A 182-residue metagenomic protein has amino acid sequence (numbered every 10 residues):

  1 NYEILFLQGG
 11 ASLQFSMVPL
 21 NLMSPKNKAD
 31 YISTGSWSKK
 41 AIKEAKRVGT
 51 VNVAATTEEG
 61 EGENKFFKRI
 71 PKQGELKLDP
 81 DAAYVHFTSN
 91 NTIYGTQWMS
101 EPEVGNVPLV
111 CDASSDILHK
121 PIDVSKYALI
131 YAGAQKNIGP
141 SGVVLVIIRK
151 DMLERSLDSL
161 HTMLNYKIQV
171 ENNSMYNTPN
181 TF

Functional and structural regions predicted by a protein language model:
Y2-N27, S38-A41: Conserved beta-loop-alpha segment that forms the PLP phosphate-binding cup at the N-terminus of a helix
L7-Q8, I32, A54-A55, H86-S89 (+3 more regions): Short beta-strand segments
L20-K26, V48, V124-A128, D151: A glycine- and small-aliphatic-rich helix-loop capping segment at beta-alpha/alpha-beta transitions that lines
S36-W37, T56-E61, S89-Y94, S114-I117 (+3 more regions): Short acidic/polar capping segments at secondary-structure boundaries
A45, T57-I117: Active-site phosphate-binding strand-loop segment of PLP-dependent enzymes
K68-K72, G95-E101, H119-S125, S141-V144 (+1 more regions): A short secondary-structure junction signal
V110, V124-Q135, V144: Conserved active-site segment immediately N-terminal to the catalytic lysine that forms the internal aldimine
A134-F182: Active-site C-terminal subdomain of aminotransferase-like
